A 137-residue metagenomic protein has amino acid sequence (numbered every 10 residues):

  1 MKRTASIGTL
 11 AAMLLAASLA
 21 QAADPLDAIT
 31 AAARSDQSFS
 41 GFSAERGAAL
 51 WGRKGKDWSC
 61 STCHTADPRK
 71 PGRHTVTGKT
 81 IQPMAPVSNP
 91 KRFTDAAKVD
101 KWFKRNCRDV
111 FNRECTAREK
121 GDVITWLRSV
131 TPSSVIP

Functional and structural regions predicted by a protein language model:
M1-G8: Bacterial N-terminal signal peptides that target proteins for export
T9-L10, A20: Cleavable N-terminal signal peptides
L15-L19: N-terminal signal peptide c-region/cleavage motif recognized by signal peptidases
A23-G55, F111: Electrostatic cytochrome c docking/interface patches
L26, T30, R69-T75, S134-P137: Mature soluble domains of exported/periplasmic/lumenal proteins and thiol-rich metal-chelating peptides
S40-F42, G52-G55, S61-V99: Gly/Gly-Pro-rich "capping" loops immediately C-terminal to redox-active cysteine motifs in periplasmic/lumenal
S43-R46, S59, D95, V99 (+3 more regions): Stable alpha-helical elements in mature extracytoplasmic
D100-P137: C-terminal capping alpha-helices of c-type cytochrome domains
